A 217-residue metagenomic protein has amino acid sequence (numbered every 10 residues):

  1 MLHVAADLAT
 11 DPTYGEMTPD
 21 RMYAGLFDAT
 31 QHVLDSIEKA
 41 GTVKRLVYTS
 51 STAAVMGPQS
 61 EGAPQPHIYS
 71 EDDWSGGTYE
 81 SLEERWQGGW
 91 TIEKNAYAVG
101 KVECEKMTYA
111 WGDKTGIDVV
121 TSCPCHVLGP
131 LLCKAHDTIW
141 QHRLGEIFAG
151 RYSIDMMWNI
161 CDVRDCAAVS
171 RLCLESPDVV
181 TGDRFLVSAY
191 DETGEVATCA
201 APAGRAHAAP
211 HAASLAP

Functional and structural regions predicted by a protein language model:
M1-D28, K39: NAD(P)H-binding glycine-rich loop region in Rossmannoid oxidoreductase-like domains and their noncatalytic homologs
T10, S51-I92, L132, H136: Active-site "gating" loop of Rossmann-like NAD(P)-dependent oxidoreductase/epimerase domains
H32, Y152-C173: Substrate-positioning beta->alpha
D35, K39, G77-V120: Active-site Tyr-X1-5-Lys
W86-I92, P130, K134-C161: A conserved pocket-lining segment of Rossmann-fold NAD(P)-dependent short-chain dehydrogenase/reductase
K114-I117, G129-H142, L172-R184: Glycine/proline-rich active-site loop of Rossmann-fold NAD(P)-dependent oxidoreductases
A167-A216: Mid/C-terminal beta-alpha module of Rossmann-like enzyme folds, strongest in SDR-family dehydrogenases/epimerases
